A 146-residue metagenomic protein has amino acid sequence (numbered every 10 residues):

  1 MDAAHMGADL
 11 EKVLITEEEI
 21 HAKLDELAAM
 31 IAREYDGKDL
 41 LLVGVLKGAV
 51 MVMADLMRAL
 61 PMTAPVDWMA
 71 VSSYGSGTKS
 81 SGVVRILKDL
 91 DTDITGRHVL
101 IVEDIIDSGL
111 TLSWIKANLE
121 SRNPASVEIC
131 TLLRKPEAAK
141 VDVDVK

Functional and structural regions predicted by a protein language model:
M1-K146: PRPP-associated nucleotide enzymes
